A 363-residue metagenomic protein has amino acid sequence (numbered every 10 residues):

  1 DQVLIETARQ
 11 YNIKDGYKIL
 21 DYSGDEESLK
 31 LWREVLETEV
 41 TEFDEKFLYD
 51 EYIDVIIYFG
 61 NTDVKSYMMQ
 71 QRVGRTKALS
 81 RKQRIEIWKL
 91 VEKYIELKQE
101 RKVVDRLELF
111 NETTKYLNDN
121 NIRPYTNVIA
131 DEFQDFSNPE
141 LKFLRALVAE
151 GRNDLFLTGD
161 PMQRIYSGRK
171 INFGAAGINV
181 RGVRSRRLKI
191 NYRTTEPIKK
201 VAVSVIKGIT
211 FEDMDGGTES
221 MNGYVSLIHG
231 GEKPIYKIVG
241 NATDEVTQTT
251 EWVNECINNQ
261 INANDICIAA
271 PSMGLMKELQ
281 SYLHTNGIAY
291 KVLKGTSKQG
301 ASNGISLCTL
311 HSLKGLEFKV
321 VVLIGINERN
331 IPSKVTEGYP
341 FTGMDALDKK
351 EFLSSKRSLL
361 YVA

Functional and structural regions predicted by a protein language model:
Q2-D15, Q83, K89-K102, D119-A130 (+4 more regions): Conserved helicase motor core of SF1/SF2 NTP-dependent helicases
R9-Q83: ATP-hydrolysis module of ASCE/P-loop NTPase motor domains, specifically the Walker B Asp-Glu catalytic pair
D21-L36, T113-L117, T249-C256: Generic hydrophobic alpha-helical segments
Y58-N61, K77-A78, L107-E108, G217-T218 (+2 more regions): Short acidic/polar alpha-helix capping motifs at helix-coil junctions
R101-F110: Short glycine-rich substrate-engagement loop in P-loop NTPases that contacts/grips substrate
